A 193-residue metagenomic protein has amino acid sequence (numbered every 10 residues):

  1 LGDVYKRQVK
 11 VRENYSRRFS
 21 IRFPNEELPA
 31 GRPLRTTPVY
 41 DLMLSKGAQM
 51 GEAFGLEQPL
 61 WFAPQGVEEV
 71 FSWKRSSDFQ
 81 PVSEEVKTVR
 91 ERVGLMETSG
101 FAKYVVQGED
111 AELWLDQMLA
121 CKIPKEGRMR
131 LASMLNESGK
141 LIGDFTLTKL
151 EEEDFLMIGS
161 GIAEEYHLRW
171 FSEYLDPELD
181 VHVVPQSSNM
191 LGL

Functional and structural regions predicted by a protein language model:
L1-L193: Glycine/proline-enriched, intrinsically flexible loops and inter-domain linkers
